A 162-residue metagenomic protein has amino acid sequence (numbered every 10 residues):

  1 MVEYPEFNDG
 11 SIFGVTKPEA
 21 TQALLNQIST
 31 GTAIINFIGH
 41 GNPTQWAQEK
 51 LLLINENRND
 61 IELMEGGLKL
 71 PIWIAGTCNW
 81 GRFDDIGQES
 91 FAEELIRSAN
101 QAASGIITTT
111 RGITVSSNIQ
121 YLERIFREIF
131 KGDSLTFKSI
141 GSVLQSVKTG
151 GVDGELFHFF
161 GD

Functional and structural regions predicted by a protein language model:
M1-D162: Cysteine-dependent hydrolase recognition
